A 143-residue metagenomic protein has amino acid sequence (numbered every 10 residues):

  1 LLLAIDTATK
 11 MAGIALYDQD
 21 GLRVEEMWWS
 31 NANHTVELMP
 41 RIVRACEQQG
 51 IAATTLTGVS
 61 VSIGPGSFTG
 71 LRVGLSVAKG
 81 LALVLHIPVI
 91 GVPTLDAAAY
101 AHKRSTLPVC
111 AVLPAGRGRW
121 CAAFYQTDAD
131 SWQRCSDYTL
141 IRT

Functional and structural regions predicted by a protein language model:
L1-I63: N-terminal beta-alpha supersecondary unit
A15-Y17, V73, F124-Y125: Short amphipathic alpha-helical segments
G21, N33, P88-T143: Surface "functional belts" at beta-alpha junctions
W29-E37, F68, R72, S76 (+1 more regions): Residues at secondary-structure transition points
I42, V77-L81, A98-H102: Buried hydrophobic packing segments
E47-T54, L83-T94: Phosphate-handling active-site elements
S60-V89: DPxDG-like acidic metal-binding loop motif
